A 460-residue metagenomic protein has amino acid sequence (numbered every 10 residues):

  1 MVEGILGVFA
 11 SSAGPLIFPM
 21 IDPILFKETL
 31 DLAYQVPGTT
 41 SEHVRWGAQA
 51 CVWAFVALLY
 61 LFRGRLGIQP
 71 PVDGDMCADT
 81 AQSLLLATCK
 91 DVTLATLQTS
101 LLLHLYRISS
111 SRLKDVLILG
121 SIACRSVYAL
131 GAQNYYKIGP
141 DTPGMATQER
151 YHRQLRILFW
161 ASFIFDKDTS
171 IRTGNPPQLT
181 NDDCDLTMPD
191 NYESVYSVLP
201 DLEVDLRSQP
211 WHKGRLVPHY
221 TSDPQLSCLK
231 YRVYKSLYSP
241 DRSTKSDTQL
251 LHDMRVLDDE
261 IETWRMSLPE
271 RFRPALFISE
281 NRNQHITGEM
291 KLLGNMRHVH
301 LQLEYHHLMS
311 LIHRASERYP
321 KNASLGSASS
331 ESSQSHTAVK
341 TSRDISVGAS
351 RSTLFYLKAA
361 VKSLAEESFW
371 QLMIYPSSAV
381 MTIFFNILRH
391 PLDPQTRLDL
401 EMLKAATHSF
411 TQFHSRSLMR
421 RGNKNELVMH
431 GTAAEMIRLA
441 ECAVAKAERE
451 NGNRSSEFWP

Functional and structural regions predicted by a protein language model:
M1-A95, S100-R112, A146-E149, L206-R215 (+4 more regions): C-terminal transcriptional activation/regulatory domains of eukaryotic transcription factors
S11, I21, K27-D31, L61 (+5 more regions): Fungal transcription factor middle regulatory core
C77-T80, L84, L119, S126 (+6 more regions): Alpha-helical solenoid repeat scaffolds, predominantly canonical TPR units
L85-T88, V127, N134, R265-L268 (+5 more regions): Alpha-helical junction/boundary sensor with strong preference for TPR arrays
T93-L101, Y220-S227, F277-N281, G294-A315 (+4 more regions): Amphipathic alpha-helical protein-interaction segments enriched in hydrophobic
S110-S126: Classical protein tyrosine phosphatase
Y135-R153, K362-M373, L392, F413-H430: Acidic, Ser/Thr-rich low-complexity linear motifs
H252, V256-D259, G326-T337, T341 (+1 more regions): C-terminal, low-complexity intrinsically disordered regions in eukaryotic proteins
